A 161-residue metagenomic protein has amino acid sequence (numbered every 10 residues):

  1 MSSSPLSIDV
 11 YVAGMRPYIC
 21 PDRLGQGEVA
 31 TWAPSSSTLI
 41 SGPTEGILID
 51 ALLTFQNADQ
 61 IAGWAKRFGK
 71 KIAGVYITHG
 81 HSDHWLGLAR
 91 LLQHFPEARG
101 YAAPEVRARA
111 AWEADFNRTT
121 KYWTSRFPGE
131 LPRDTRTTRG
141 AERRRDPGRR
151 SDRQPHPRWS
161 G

Functional and structural regions predicted by a protein language model:
M1-T44, Q56: Zn-dependent metallo-beta-lactamase
S3-P5, F95, P147-R150: Short, well-ordered coil/turn elements that cap or connect secondary structure elements
L6-A13, I47-D50, D152-R158: Active-site-proximal beta-strand elements of phosphoester/diester hydrolases
R23-E28, A51-T54, I77-T78, P155: Short, flexible loop segments at the rims of nucleotide/cofactor-binding pockets, characterized by
E45-I47, G74: Structural motif
L53-F55, G80-S82, V106-R109, S160-G161: Solvent-exposed loop/turn segments at secondary-structure junctions within structured extracellular/periplasmic domains
Q56-A102: Active-site metal-binding motif and surrounding structural segment of the metallo-beta-lactamase
R107-G161: Metallo-beta-lactamase
